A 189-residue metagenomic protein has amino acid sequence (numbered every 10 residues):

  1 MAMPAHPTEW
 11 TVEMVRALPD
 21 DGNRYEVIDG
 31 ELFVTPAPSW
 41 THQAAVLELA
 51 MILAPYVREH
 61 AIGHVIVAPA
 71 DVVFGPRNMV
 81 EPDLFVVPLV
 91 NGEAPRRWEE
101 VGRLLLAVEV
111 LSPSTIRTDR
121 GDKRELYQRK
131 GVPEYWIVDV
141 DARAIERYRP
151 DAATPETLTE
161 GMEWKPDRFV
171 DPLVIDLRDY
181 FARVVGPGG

Functional and structural regions predicted by a protein language model:
M1-G189: Gly/Pro/Ser/Thr-rich low-complexity, intrinsically disordered segments predominantly at protein N-termini
